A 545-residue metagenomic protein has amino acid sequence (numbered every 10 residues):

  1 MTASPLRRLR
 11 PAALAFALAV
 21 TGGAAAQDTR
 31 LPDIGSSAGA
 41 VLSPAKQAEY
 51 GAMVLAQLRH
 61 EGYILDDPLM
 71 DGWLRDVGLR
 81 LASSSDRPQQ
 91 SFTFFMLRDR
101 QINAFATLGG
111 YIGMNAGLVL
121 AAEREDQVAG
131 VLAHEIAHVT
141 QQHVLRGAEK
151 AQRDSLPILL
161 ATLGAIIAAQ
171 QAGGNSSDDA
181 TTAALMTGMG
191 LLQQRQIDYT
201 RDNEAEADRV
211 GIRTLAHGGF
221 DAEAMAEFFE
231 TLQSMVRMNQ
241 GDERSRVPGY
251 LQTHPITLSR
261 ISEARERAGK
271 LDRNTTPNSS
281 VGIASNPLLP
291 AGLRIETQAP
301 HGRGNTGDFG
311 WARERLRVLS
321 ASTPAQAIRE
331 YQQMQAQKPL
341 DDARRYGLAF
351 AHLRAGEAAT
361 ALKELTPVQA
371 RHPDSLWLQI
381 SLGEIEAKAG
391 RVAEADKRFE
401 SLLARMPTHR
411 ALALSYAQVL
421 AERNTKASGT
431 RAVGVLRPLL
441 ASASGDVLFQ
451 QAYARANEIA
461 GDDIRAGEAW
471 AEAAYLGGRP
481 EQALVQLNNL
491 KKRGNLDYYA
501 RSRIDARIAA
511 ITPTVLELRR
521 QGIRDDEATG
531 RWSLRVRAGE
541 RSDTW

Functional and structural regions predicted by a protein language model:
T2-P11, F16-F105, Q193, R237 (+11 more regions): Hydrophobic or amphipathic, alpha-helical segments that drive membrane association/targeting
S36-V41, A52, I64, G72 (+7 more regions): Extracytoplasmic and endomembrane cell-envelope/extracellular-matrix remodeling and assembly machinery
S43, G113-G130, R195-D202: Short pre-active-site segment immediately N-terminal to the catalytic Zn-binding motif
V54, L132-Q141, V210: Active-site His/Glu-centered metal-binding helix of metallohydrolases
Q101-E125, I136-H143: Active-site scaffold of zinc-dependent metalloenzymes
D126-Q127, I136-R153, Q171-A172: Catalytic Zn2+-binding segment of zinc metalloproteases
L156-A172, A183-Q193: Membrane-active amphipathic alpha-helices enriched in small hydrophobic residues
